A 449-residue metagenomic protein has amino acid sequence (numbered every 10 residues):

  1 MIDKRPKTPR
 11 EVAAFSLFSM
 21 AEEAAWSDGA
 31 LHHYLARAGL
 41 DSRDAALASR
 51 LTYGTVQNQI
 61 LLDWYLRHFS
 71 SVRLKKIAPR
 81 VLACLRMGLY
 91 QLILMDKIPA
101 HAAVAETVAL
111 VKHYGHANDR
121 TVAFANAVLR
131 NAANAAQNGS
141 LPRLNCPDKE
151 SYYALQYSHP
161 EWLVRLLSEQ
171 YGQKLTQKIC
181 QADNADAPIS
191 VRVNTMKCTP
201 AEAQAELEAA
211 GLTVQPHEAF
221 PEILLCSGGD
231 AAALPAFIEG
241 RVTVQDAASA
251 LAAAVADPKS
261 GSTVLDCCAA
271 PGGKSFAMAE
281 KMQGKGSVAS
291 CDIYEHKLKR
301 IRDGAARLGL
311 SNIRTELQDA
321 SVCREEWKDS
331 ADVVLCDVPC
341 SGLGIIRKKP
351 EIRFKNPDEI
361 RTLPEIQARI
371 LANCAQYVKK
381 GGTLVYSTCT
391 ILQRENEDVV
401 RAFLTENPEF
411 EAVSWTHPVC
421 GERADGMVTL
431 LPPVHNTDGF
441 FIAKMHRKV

Functional and structural regions predicted by a protein language model:
M1-V449: S-adenosylmethionine
